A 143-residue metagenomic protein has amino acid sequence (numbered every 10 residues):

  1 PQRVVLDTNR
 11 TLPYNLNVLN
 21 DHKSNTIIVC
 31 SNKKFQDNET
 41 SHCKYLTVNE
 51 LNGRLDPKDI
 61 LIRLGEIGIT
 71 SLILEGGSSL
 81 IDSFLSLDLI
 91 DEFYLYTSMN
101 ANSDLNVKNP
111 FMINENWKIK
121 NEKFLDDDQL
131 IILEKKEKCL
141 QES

Functional and structural regions predicted by a protein language model:
P1-S143: Enzymes that bind and transform nitrogen-containing heteroaromatic metabolites
